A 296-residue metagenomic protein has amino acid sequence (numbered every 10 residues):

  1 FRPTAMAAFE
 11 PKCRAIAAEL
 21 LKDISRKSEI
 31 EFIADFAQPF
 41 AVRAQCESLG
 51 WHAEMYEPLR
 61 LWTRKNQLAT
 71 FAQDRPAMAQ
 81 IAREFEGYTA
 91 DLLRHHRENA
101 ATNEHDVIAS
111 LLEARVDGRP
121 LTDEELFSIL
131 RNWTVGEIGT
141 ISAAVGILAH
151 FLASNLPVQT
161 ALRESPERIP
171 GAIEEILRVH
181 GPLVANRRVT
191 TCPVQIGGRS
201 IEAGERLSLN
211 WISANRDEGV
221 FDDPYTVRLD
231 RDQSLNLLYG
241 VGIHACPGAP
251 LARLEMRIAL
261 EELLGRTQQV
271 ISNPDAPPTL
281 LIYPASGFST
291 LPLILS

Functional and structural regions predicted by a protein language model:
F1-S296: Cytochrome P450
